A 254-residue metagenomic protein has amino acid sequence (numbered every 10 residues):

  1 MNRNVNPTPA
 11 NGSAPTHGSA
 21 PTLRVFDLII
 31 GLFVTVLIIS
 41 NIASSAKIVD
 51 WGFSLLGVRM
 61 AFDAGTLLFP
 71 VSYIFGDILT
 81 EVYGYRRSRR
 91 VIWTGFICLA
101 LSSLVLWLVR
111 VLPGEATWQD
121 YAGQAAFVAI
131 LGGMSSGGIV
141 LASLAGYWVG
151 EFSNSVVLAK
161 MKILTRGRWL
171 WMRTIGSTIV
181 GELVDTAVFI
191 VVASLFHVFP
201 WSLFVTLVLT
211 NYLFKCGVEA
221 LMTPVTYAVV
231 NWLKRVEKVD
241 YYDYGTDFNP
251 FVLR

Functional and structural regions predicted by a protein language model:
H17-L32: N-terminal membrane topogenic signal
V34-D50: Alpha-helical transmembrane segments of multi-pass membrane proteins
L67-I78: Central hydrophobic cores of alpha-helical transmembrane segments in multi-pass inner-membrane proteins across all
G95-F96, L144, W148, W171-L183 (+1 more regions): Transmembrane helix-bundle signature of multi-pass membrane transporters/permeases
L99-Q119, Y147-E151: Transmembrane alpha-helix/helix-exit interface in multi-pass inner-membrane proteins
V109-G138: Membrane-interface interhelical connector segments
M161-T174: Membrane interface segments of multi-pass transport proteins and intramembrane proteases
V229-R254: Short, highly charged, low-complexity non-transmembrane loops/tails of multi-pass membrane proteins
